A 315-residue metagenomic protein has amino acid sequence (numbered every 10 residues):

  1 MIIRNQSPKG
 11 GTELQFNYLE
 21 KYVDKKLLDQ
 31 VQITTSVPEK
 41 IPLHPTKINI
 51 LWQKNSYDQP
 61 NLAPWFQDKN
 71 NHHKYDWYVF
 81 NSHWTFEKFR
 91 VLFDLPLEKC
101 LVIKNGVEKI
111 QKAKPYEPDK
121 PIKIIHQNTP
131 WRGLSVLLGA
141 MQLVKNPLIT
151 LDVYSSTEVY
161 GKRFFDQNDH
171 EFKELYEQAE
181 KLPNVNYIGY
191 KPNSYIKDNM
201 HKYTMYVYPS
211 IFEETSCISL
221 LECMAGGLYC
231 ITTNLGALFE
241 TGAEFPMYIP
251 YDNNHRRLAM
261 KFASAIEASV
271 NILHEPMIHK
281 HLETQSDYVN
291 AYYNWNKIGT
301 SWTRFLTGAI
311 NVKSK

Functional and structural regions predicted by a protein language model:
M1-L43: N-terminal pre-catalytic "stem/leader" segment of glycosyltransferase-like enzymes
K9-L14, N253, R257, H274-I310: A charged, aromatic-enriched C-terminal amphipathic alpha-helix characteristic of glycosyltransferases across folds
D76-R90, L95-K112: Donor nucleotide-sugar binding/catalytic pocket of nucleotide-sugar-dependent glycosyltransferases
Y116-G133, L138-M141, L151-D152: Conserved donor-binding/catalytic core segment of Leloir-type glycosyltransferases
F165-K191: Nucleotide-activated donor-binding/catalytic signature segment of Leloir-type glycosyltransferases, i.e., the conserved
D198-Y203: Short alpha-helical donor nucleotide-sugar binding micro-motif in glycosyltransferases
Y229-T232: Short hydrophobic beta-strand element within catalytic cores of glycosyltransferases and related nucleotide-activated
F239-S269: Change "using UDP/GDP/dTDP sugars" to "using nucleotide sugars
